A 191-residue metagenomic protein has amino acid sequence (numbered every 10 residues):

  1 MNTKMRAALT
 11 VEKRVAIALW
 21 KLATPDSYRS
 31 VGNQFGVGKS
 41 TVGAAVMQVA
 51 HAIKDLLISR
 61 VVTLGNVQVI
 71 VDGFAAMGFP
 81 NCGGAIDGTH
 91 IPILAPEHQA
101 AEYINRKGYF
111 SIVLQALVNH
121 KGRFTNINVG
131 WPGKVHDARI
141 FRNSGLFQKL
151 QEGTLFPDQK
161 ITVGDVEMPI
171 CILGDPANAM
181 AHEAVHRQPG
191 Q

Functional and structural regions predicted by a protein language model:
M1-K13: Short, Lys/Arg-enriched anionic-surface-contact patches
K4-R6, A18-L19, A101-N105: Catalytic micro-motifs at enzyme active sites that drive phosphoryl/nucleotidyl and oxygen chemistry
V11-T24: Short, amphipathic alpha-helical "recognition" segments used to contact nucleic acids or chromatin
S27-Q191: Short, well-ordered secondary-structure "scaffold" segments embedded in the functional core of diverse domains
